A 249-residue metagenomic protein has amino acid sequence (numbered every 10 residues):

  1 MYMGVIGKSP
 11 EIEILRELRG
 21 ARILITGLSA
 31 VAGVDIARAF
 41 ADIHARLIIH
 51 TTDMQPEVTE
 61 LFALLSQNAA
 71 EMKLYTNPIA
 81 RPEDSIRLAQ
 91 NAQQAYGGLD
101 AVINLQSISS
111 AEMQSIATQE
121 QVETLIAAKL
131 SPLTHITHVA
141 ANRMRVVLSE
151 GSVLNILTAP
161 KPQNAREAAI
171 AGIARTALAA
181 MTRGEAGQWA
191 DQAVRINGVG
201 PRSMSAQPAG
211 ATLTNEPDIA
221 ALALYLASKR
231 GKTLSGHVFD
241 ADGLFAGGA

Functional and structural regions predicted by a protein language model:
Y2-G7, D191, G198-V199, A209-G247: C-terminal helical subdomain
S9-I48: Canonical Rossmann dinucleotide-binding motif of NAD(H)/NADP(H)-dependent dehydrogenases/reductases, specifically
A21, E71, G97-A101, M144-A159 (+2 more regions): Active-site loop of short-chain dehydrogenase/reductase
T26, L99-S110, K129, N155 (+1 more regions): Rossmann-fold scaffold of SDR-type NAD(P)-dependent oxidoreductases
H44-E60: Conserved glycine-rich Rossmann-like NAD(P)H-binding loop of the short-chain dehydrogenase/reductase
P78-Q90, Q94, S107-T124, E167-I170: Conserved mid-core segment of classical short-chain dehydrogenase/reductases
Q90, A127-L148, A186-G187, D191 (+1 more regions): Amphipathic alpha-helical dimer-interface segment in Rossmann-like NAD(P)H-dependent oxidoreductases
I108-S109, S115, T124, R145-D191 (+1 more regions): Catalytic loop of short-chain dehydrogenase/reductase
